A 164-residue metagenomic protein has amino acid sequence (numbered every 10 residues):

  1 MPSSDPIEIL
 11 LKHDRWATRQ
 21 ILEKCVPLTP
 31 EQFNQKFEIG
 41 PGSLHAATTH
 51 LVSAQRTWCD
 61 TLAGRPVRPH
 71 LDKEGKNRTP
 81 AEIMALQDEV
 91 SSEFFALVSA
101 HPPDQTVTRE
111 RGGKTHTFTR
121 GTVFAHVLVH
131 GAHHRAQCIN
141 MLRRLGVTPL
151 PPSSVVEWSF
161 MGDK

Functional and structural regions predicted by a protein language model:
M1-P2, L44: Short, charged low-complexity linear motifs
S3, I7-L10, T79, I83: Residue-level preference for long, well-ordered alpha-helices that form the structural scaffold of enzyme catalytic
E8-K73, G112-K164: Short, contiguous alpha-helical
G64-D104: Helix-adjacent hinge/juxtasegments
H101-T108, P149-P152: A short coil-to-beta-strand element that immediately follows conserved catalytic motifs
